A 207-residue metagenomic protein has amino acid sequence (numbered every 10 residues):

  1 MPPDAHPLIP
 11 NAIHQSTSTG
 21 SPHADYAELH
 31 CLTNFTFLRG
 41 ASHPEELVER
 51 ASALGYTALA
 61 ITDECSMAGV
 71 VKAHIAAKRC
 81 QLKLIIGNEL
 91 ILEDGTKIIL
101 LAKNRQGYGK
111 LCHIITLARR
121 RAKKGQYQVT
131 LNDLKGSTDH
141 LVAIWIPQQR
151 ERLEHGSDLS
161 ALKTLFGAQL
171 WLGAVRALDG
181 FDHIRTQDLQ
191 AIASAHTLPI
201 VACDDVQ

Functional and structural regions predicted by a protein language model:
M1-Q207: Phosphodiester-processing cores and adjacent nucleic acid-binding clamps
